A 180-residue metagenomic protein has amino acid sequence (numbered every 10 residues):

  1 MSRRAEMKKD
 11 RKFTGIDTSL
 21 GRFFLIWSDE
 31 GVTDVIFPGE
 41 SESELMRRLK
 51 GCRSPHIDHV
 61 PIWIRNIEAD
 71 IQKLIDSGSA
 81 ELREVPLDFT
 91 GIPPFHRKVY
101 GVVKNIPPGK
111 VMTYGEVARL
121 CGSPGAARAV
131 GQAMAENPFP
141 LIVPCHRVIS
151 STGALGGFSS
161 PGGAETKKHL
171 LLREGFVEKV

Functional and structural regions predicted by a protein language model:
M1-G125, R173-V180: Basic nucleic-acid-binding alpha-helical/helix-turn surface characteristic of O6-alkylguanine DNA
F23, V111, P124, A133 (+2 more regions): Gly/Ser/Thr-rich beta-alpha loop segments that engage phosphate groups in nucleotides
R47, R128, K168: Active-site phosphate/pyrophosphate- and oxyanion-stabilizing loops and adjacent acidic/basic residues in soluble
G125-F139: Regulatory, non-catalytic segments
L141-V148: Short Lys/Arg-enriched helix C-cap and helix-to-coil transition segments that create basic nucleic-acid-contact patches
S151-V180: …primarily DNA-binding HTH/wHTH and HhH modules…
